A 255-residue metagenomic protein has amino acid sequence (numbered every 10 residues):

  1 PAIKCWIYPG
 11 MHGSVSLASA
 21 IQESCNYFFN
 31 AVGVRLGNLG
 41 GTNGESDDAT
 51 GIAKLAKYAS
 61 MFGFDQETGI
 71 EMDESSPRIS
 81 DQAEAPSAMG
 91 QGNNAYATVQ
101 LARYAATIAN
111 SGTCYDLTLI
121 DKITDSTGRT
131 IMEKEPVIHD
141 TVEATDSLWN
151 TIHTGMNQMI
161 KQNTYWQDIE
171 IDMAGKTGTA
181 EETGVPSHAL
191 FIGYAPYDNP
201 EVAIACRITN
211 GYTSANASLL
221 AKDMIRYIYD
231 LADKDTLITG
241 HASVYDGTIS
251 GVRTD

Functional and structural regions predicted by a protein language model:
P1-I208, V252-D255: Beta-lactam-recognizing serine transpeptidase/beta-lactamase-like catalytic domain environment
A97-R103, N216-D223: Short amphipathic alpha-helical face segments that pack within enzyme cores and frequently flank/anchor catalytic
R129-V137, K222-D255: Short, gly/Ser/Thr-rich active-site loops of penicillin-recognizing serine hydrolases
A144, T209-L220: Short alpha-helix boundary/capping segments
E201, T213-A215, L231: Intrinsically disordered, low-complexity acidic/polar segments
